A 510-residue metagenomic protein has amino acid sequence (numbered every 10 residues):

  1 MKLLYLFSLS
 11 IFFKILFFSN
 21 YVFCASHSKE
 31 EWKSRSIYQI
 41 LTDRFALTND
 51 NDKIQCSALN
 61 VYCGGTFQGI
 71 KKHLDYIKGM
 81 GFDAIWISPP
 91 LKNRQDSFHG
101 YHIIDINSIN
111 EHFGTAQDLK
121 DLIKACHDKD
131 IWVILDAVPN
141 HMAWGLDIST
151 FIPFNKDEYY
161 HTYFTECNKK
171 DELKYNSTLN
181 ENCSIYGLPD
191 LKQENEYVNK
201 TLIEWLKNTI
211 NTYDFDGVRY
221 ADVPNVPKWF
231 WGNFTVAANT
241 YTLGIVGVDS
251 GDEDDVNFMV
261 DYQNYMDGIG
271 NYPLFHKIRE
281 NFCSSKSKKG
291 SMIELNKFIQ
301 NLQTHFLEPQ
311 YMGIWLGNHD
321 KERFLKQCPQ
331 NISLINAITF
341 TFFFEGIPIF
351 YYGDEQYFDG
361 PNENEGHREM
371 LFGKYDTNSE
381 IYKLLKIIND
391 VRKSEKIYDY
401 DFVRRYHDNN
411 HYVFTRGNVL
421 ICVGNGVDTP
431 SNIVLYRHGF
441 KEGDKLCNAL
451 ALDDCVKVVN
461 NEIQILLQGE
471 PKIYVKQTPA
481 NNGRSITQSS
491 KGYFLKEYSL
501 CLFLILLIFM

Functional and structural regions predicted by a protein language model:
M1-L4, M510: Positively charged n-region of N-terminal signal peptides that target proteins for export
I11-H27, L507-M510: N-terminal signal peptide
H27-S36, L41-Y213, W229-T240, G244-D255 (+1 more regions): Substrate-binding/active-site clefts of carbohydrate-active enzymes
I123-H127, H141, E204-E308, M312-W315 (+5 more regions): Active-site-proximal helices and loops of the catalytic beta/alpha 8
Y351-Q356: Short acidic/histidine-rich active-site segments
P479-S489: C-terminal low-complexity, Ser/Thr- and acidic/Pro-rich disordered "stalk" regions positioned immediately N-terminal
S489-M510: Cleavable C-terminal sorting propeptides in eukaryotic secreted/cell-surface proteins
